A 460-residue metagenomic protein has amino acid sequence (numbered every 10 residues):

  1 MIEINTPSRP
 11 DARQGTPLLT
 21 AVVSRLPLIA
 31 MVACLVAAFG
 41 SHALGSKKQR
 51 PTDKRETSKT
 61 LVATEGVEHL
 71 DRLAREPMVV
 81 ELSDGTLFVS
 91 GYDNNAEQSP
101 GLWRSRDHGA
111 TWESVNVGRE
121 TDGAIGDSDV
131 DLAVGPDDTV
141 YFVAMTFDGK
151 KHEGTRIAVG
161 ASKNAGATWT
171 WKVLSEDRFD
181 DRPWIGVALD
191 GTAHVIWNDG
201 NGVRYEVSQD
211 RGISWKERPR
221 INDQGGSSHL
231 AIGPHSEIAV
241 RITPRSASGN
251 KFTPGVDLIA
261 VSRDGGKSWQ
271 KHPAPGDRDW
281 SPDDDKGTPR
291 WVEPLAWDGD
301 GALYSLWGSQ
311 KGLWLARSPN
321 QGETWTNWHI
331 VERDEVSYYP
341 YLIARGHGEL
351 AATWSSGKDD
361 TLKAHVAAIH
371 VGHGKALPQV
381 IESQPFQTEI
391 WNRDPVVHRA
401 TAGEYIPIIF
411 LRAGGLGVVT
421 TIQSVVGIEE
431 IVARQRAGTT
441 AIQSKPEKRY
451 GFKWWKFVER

Functional and structural regions predicted by a protein language model:
M1-V23: N-terminal secretory signal peptides that target proteins for export/translocation
E3-T6, A30, Q443: Residues marking helix boundaries in flexible regions
L18-L19, L26-L28, L44: Leucine-biased recognition of intrinsically disordered, low-complexity hydrophobic segments
P27-A38: Bacterial N-terminal signal peptides
S46-R460: Extracellular, repeat-based ectodomains that mediate carbohydrate processing or recognition
